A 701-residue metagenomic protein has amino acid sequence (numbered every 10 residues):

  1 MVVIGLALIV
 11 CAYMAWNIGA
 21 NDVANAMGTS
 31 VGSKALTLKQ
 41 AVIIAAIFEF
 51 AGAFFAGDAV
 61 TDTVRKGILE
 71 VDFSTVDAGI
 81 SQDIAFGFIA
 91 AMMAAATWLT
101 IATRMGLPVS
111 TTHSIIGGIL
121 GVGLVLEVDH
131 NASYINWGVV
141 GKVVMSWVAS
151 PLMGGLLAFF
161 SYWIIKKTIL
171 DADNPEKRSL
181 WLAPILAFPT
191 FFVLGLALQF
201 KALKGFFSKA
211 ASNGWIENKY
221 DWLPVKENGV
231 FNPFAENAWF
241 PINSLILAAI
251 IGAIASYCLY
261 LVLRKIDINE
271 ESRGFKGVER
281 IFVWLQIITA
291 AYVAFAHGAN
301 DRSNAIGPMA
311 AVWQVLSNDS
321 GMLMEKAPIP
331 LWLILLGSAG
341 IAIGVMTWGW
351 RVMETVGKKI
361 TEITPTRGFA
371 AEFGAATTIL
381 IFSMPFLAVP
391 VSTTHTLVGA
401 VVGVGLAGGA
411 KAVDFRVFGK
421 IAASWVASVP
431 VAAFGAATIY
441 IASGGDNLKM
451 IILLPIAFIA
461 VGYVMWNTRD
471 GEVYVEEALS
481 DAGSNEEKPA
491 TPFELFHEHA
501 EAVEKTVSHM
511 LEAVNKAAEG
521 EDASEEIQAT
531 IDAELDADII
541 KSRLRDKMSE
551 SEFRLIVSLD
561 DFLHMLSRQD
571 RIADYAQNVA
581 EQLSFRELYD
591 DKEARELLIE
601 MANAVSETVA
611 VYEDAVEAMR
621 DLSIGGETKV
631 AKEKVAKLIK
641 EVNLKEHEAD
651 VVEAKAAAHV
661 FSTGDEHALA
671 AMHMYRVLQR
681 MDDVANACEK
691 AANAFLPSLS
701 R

Functional and structural regions predicted by a protein language model:
M1-G483: Alpha-helical transmembrane segments and immediately membrane-proximal extracytoplasmic
V475-R701: Cytosolic, long alpha-helical scaffolding segments
